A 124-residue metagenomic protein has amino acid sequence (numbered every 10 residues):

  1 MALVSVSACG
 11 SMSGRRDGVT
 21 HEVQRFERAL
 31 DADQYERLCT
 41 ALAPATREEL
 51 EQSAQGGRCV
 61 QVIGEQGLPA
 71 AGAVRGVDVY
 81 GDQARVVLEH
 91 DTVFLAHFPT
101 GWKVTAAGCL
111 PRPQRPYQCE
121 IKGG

Functional and structural regions predicted by a protein language model:
L3-R28: Short, low-complexity N-terminal intrinsically disordered segments enriched in polar/charged residues
G10-R16, E51-P99, A106-G124: Surface-exposed, charged secondary-structure patches
T20-E27, Y35, C39, V60 (+1 more regions): Extracytoplasmic/secreted envelope proteins and their assembly/folding machinery, especially bacterial periplasmic
D33-R47: Short, well-ordered alpha-helical segments enriched in acidic and aromatic residues
